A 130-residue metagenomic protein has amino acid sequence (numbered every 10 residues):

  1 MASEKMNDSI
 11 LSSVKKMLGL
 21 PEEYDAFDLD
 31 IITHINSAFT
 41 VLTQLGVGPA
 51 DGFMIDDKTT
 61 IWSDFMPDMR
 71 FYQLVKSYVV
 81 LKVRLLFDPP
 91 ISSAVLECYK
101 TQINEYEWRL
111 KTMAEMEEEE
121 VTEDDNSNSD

Functional and structural regions predicted by a protein language model:
M1-L20, D130: Short, intrinsically disordered N-terminal pre-domain segments
S3-N7, Y24-I32, Y72, K76 (+1 more regions): Alpha-helix N-cap/helix-initiation sites
V14-A26, T43-A50: Structural recognition of short helix-loop-helix hairpins that underlie histone-fold modules
D25-L45, K58-M69: Amphipathic alpha-helical segments that form the core helices of the histone-fold
G48-K58: An N-terminal amphipathic alpha-helical segment
F65-D130: Short loop/turn elements at secondary-structure junctions
